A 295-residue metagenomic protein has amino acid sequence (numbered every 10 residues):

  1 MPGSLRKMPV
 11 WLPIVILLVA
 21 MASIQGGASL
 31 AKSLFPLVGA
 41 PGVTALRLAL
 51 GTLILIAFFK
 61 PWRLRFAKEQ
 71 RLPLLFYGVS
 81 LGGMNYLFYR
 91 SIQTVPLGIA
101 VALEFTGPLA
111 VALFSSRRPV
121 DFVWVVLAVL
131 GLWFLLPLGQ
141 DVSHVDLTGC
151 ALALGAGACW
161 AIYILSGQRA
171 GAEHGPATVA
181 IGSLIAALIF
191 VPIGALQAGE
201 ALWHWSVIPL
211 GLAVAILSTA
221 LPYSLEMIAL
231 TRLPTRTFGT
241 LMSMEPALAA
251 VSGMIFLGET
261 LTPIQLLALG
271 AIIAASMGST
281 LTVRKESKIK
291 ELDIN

Functional and structural regions predicted by a protein language model:
P2, R6, L48, V207 (+1 more regions): C-terminal-most transmembrane helix of multi-pass membrane proteins
P9-I14, L37-P41, A45, F66-R71 (+3 more regions): Juxtamembrane helix-entry segments on the extracytoplasmic side of multipass membrane proteins
P13, P36-G83, A110-V111, L127 (+3 more regions): Transmembrane alpha-helices of multi-pass small-molecule transport proteins
S23, I56-A100, L132-F134, A215-L233: Specific transmembrane alpha-helical segments of multi-pass solute transporters/efflux pumps, especially DMT/EamA
G42-T52, L81, F88-V120, A156 (+1 more regions): Specific alpha-helical transmembrane segments that line the substrate/conduction pathway and gating interfaces
L46, A100-L103, S166-A187, T219-I255: Helix-helix packing/entry segments at the starts of transmembrane helices
L55, V111-A112, L130, G139-A198 (+1 more regions): Transmembrane alpha-helical segments that form core, pore/gating elements of small-molecule transporters/exporters
F76, T106, V120-G139, A156 (+2 more regions): Hydrophobic transmembrane alpha-helices of multi-pass small-molecule transport proteins
